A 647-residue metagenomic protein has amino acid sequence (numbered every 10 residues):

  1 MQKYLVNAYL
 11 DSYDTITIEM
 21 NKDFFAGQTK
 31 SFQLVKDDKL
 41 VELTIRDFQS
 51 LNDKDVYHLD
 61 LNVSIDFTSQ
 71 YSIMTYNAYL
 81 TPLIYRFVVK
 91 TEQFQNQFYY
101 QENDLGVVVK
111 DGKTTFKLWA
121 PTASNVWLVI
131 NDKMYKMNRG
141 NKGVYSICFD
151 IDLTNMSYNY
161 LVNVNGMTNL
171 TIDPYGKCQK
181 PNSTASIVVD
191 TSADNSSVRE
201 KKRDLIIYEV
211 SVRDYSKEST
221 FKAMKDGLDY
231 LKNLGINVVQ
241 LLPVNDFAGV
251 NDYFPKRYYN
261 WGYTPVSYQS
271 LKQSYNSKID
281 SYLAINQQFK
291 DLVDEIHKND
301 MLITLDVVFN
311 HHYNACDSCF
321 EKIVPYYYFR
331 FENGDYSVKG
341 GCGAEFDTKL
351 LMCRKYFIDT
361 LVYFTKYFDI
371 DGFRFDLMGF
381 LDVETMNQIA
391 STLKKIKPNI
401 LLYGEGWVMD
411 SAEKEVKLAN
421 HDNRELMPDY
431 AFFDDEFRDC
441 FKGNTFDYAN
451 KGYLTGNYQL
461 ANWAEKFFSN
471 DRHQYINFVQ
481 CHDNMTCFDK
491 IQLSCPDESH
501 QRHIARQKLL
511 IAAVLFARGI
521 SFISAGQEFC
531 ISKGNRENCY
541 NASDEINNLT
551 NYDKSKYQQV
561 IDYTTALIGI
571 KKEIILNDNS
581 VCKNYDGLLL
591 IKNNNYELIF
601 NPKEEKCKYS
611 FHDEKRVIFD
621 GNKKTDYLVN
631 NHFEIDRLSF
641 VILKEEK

Functional and structural regions predicted by a protein language model:
Q2-N7, N52-T115, M134-E209, S216: The feature marks proteins involved in alpha-glucan
D23-L43, S124-D132: Short, surface-exposed alpha-helix to beta-strand junction/turn motifs within ectodomains of secreted and cell-envelope
K110-S124, V581-H612: Carbohydrate-binding surface patches
L118, V210, L241, I296 (+7 more regions): Conserved, mostly hydrophobic/aromatic
T154-M156, D626-K647: C-terminal beta-strand-rich structural cap/linker in extracellular carbohydrate-active enzymes
G176-N182, A390-N538, I575, N584-Y585 (+2 more regions): Conserved alpha/beta catalytic core and glycan-binding cleft of carbohydrate-active enzymes
S211-K222, D226-F368, M378-L381, M386-K397: Substrate-binding/active-site clefts of carbohydrate-active enzymes
G519-E537, A542-Y596, K603: Glycan-recognition and catalytic regions of carbohydrate-active enzymes
